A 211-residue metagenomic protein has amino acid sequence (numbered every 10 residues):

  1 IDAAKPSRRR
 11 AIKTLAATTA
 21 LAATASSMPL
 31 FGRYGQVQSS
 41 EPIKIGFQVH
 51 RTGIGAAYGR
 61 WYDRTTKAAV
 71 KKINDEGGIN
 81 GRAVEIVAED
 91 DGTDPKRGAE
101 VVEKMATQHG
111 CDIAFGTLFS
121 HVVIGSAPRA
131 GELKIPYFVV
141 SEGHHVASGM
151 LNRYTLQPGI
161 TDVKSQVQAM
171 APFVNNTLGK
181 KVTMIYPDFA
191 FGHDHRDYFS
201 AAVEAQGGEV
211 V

Functional and structural regions predicted by a protein language model:
I1-R10, T14-A25: N-terminal secretory signal peptides
A4, S27-Q48: C-terminal segment of N-terminal export signals and the immediately downstream linker at the start of the mature
P42-G59, T117-L118, V182-I185: Short beta-strand segments enriched in small/hydrophobic residues
R51, G92, D188: Residue-level signal for short, function-critical loop segments
A57-R64, E76-V146: Beta-alpha junction/loop-to-helix N-cap segments that form part of ligand/metal-binding clefts
T65-I73: Short, well-ordered amphipathic alpha-helical segments that serve as non-catalytic structural scaffolds within diverse
C111-V211: Extracytoplasmic ligand/sensor domains, especially the bilobed periplasmic-binding protein
